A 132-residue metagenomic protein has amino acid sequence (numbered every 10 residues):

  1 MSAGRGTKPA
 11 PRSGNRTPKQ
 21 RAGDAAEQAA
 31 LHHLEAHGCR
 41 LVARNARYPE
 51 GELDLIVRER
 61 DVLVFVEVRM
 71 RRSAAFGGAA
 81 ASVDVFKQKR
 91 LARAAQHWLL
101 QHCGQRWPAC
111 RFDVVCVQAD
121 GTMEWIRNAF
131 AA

Functional and structural regions predicted by a protein language model:
M1-R44: Acidic-basic catalytic patches of nuclease active cores, encompassing PD-(D/E)XK and other metal-cofactor nuclease
G4-G6, Q101-A132: Domain-level recognition of nuclease-like catalytic cores that cleave nucleotide substrates
L34, L53-G78, V83, L91: Conserved catalytic cores of phosphodiester-cleaving nucleases, focusing on short active-site segments
L41-A43, F65, F112: Hydrophobic residues on conserved beta-strands that form the core of alpha/beta folds
A46, R69, A129-F130: Residues forming the ATP-binding cleft of Hanks-type serine/threonine protein kinase domains
P49-G51, D120: Short acidic/glycine-enriched loop/turn segments that link adjacent beta-strands
A92-G104: Metal-dependent nuclease catalytic cores in nucleic-acid-processing enzymes, especially RNase H-like/related
